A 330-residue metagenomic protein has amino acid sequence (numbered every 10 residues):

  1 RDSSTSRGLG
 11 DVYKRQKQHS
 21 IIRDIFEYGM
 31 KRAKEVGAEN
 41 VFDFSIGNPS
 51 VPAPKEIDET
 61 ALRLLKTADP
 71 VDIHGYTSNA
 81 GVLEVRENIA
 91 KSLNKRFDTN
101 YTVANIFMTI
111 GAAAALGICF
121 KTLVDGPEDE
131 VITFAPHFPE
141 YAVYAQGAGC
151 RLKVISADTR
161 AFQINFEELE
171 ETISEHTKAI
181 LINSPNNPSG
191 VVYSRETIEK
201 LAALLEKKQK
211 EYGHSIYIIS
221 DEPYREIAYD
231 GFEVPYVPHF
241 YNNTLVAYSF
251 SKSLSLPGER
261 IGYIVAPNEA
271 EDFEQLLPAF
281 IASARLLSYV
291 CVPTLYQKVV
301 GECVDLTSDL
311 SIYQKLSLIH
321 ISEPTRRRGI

Functional and structural regions predicted by a protein language model:
R1-Y13, I319-I330: Single conserved hydrophobic/aromatic residue that forms the stacking wall/gate of nucleotide- or nucleobase-binding
G10, D129, K178, T244 (+1 more regions): Conserved acidic residues
V12, F44, S184-N187: Flexible low-complexity scaffold tracts in large eukaryotic assembly proteins
R15-G111, C303-S311: N-terminal small-domain helix-loop-helix segment of the aminotransferase-like
S50-P54, P188-V191, E226-I227, L254-P257: Short catalytic/ligand-binding loop motif for oxyanion handling, primarily in non-cytosolic enzymes, centered on
P70-G213, I219, R225-F240: Conserved core of the PLP fold type I
H239-S317: Conserved core segment of the aminotransferase class I/II
